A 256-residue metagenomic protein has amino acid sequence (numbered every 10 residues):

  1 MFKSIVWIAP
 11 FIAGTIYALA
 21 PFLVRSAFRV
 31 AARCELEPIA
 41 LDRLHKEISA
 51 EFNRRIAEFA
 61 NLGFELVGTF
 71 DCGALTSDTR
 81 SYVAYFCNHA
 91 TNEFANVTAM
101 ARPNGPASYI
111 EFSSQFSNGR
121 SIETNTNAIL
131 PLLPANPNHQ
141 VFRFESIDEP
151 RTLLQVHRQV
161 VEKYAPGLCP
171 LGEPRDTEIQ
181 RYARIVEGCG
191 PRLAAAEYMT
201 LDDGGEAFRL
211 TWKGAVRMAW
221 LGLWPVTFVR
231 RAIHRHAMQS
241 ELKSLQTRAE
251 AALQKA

Functional and structural regions predicted by a protein language model:
M1-P10: Feature marks short, highly hydrophobic, charge-poor N-terminal signal-anchor/signal peptide-like helices that anchor
A9-Y17: Hydrophobic core of alpha-helical transmembrane segments in multi-pass integral membrane proteins
L19-Y82: N-terminal topogenic membrane-targeting module
E37-K46, A50, R54-A57, P137-N138 (+5 more regions): Polar/charged alpha-helical tracts
A60-G205: Structured extramembrane domains adjacent to transmembrane segments
Y164-A256: A eukaryote-biased signal for long
